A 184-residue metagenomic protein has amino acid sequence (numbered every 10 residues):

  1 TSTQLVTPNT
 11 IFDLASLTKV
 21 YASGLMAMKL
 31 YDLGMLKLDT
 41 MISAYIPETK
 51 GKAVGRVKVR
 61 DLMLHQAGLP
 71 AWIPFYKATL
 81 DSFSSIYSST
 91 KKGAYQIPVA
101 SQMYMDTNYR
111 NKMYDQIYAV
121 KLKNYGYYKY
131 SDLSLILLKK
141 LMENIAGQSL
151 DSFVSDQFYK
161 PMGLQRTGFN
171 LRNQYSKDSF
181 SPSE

Functional and structural regions predicted by a protein language model:
T1-L14, M35-K37, R172: Short, conserved catalytic-motif segment at the N-terminal edge
T10, M41-E48, K77-D81, Q174: Short linear capping/connector segments at secondary-structure termini
D13-D39, I136-E143: Active-site SXXK
D13-S16, V20, K52, Y127-S131: Aromatic-acidic/polar surface patches that form glycan- and anion
A27-Y31, I46, M63-P70: Generic hydrophobic/packing signal
L38-A53, P161-M162: Short, glycine/proline-biased beta-turn/loop segments that scaffold the active-site neighborhood
V54-E184: Short, surface-exposed loop or secondary-structure junction motifs that flank catalytic or metal-binding residues
